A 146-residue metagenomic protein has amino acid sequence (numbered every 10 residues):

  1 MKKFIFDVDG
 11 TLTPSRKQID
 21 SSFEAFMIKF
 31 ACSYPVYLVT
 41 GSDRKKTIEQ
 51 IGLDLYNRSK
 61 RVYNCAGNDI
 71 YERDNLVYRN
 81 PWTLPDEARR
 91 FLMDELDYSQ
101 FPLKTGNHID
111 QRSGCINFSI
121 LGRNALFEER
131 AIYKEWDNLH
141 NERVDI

Functional and structural regions predicted by a protein language model:
M1-K3, S21-A25, I120-F127: Short amphipathic alpha-helical segments, especially helix-boundary/capping motifs
K2-I19, L38: Asp-based phosphoryl-transfer active-site loop
K3-I5, R61, D69, N117: Residues embedded in well-ordered beta-strands
T11, N68, R123: Short glycine-rich anion-binding loops that position phosphate/pyrophosphate groups of nucleotides and phosphorylated
T13-Q18, N57-N64, Q111-N117, E142-I146: Short, functional N-terminal and low-complexity linear motifs
P14, E72, L126: Glycine/Thr-rich phosphate-binding loops of Rossmann-like dinucleotide-binding domains
K17-H108: Active-site phosphate-binding/coordination module
P102-I146: Conserved acidic, metal-coordinating active-site core of Asp-based, Mg2+-dependent phosphoryl-transfer enzymes
